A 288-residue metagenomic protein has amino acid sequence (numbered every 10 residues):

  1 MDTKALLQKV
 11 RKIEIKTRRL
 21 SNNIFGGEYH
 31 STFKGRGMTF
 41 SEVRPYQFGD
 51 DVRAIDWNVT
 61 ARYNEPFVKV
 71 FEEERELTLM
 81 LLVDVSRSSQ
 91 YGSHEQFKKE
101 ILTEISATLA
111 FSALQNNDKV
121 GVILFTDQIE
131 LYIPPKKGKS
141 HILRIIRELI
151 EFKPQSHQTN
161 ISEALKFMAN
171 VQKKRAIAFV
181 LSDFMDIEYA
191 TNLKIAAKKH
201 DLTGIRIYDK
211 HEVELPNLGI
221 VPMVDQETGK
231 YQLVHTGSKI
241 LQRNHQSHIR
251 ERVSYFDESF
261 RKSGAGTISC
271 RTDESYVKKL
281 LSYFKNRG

Functional and structural regions predicted by a protein language model:
M1-E130, I177, I187, S259: An amphipathic, basic-hydrophobic helix/alpha-beta surface used to engage anionic, phosphate-rich ligands or surfaces
M1-F33, E42, N170-K174, E188 (+1 more regions): Von Willebrand factor type A / integrin I
M80, I123, F179, T203-I205 (+1 more regions): Hydrophobic/aromatic beta-strand patches that form the interior of the parallel beta-sheet core in alpha/beta enzyme
E100, Q155-S162, S247-R250: Conserved phosphate-coordination/catalytic loops
I105, E163-F167, R252: Well-ordered alpha-helical segments embedded in enzymatic catalytic cores
K119-E148: Short beta-strand-loop
H141-A176, E188-Y189, D209: Von Willebrand factor
R175-D183: Hydrophobic, aromatic-enriched interface-forming segments
